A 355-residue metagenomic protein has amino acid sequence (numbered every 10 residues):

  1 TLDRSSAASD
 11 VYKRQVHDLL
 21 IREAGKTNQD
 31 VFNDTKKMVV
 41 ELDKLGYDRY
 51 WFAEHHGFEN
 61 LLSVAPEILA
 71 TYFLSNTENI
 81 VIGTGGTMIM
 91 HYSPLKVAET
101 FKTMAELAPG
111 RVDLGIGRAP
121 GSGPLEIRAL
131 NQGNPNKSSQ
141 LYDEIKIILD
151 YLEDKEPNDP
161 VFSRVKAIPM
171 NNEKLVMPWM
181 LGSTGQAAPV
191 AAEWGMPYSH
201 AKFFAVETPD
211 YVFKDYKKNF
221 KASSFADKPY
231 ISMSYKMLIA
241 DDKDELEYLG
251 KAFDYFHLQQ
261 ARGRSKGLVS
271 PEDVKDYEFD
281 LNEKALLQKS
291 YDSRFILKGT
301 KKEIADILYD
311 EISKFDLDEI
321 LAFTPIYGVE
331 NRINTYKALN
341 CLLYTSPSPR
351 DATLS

Functional and structural regions predicted by a protein language model:
T1-A8, Y12, Y344-S355: Single conserved hydrophobic/aromatic residue that forms the stacking wall/gate of nucleotide- or nucleobase-binding
S9-K26, K166-I168, E283-Y291: N-terminal small/glycine-rich loop or linker at the start of catalytic domains across soluble metabolic enzymes
R14-N28, M90-E156: Flexible, glycine-rich active-site loops centered on histidine and acidic residues that chelate a metal or position
R14-V16, Y50-F52, I82-T84, V112-I116 (+4 more regions): Hydrophobic faces of well-ordered beta-strands that scaffold small-molecule active sites in alpha/beta enzyme cores
F52-L69, T324-Y327: Glycine-rich, proline-tolerant flexible connector loops at the mouths of alpha/beta enzymes
A65-G83: Alpha-helix-loop-beta-strand connector modules within alpha/beta enzyme cores
F73, M104, A191, L246 (+2 more regions): Conserved, mostly hydrophobic/aromatic
P135-A167, T208-F315: An alpha-helical appendage that flanks or caps ligand/catalytic pockets
